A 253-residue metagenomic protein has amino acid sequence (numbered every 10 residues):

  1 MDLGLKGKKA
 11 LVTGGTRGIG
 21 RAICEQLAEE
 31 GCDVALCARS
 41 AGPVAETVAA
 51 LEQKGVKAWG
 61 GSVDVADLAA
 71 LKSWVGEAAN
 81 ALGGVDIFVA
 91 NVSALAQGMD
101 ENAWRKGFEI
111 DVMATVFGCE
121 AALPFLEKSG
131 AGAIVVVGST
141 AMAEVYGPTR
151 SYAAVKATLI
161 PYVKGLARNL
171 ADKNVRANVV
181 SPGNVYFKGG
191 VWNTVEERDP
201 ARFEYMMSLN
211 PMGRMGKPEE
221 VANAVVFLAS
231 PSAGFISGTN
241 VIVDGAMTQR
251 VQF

Functional and structural regions predicted by a protein language model:
T16-R17: Conserved glycine-rich cofactor-binding loop
S93-F108, M206: Substrate-binding pocket helix/loop in short-chain dehydrogenase/reductase
C119, V155, V163: Active-site helix of classical SDR
P124, R168-N169, G234: Alpha-helical segment proximal to the catalytic Tyr-Lys
A131, A171, R176, I236-G238: Short, small/polar-rich loop/turn modules that mediate ligand/substrate recognition or access, typified
E144, V226, S237-F253: Short C-terminal tail/terminal secondary-structure segment of NAD(P)H-dependent dehydrogenase/reductase domains
D172, N184-L209, R250-F253: A glycine/serine/threonine-rich, flexible loop-to-helix segment that serves as the NAD(P) cofactor-binding "lid"
